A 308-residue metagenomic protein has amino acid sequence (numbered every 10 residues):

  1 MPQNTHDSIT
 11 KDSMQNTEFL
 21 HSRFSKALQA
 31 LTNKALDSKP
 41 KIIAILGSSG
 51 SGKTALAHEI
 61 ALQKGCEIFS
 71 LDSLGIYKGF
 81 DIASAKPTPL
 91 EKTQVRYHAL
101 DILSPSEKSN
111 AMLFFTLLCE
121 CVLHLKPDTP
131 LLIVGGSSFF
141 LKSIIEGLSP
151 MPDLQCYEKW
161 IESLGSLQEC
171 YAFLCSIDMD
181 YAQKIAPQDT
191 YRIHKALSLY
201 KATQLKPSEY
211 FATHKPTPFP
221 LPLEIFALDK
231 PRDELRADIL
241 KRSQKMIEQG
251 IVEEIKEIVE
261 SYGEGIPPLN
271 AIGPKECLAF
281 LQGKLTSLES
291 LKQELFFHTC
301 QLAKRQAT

Functional and structural regions predicted by a protein language model:
P2-I9, Q15-T308: Phosphate/pyrophosphate-binding catalytic cores of soluble transferases and nucleic-acid-acting enzymes
